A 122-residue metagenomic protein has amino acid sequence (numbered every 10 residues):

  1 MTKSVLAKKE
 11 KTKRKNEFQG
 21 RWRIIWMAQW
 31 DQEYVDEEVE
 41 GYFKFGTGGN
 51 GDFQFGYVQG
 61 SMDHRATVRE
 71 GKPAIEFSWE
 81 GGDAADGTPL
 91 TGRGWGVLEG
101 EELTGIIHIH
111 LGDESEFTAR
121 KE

Functional and structural regions predicted by a protein language model:
M1-N50, Y57-Q59, R65-A74, E80 (+2 more regions): Amphipathic/hydrophobic helical signal segments and adjacent flexible N-terminal regions that mediate secretion
Q32-E33, A85-G87, L111: Short glycine/serine/proline-enriched coil/turn segments at secondary-structure junctions
G51, G92-G96, G105: Small side chains
S61-D63, L90-T91: Short structured motifs
A74-W95: An anionic, turn-rich surface loop/hairpin at beta-sheet edges that serves as a generic interaction/coordination patch
T104-G112: Short, exposed beta-strand-loop hairpins at the edges of beta-sheets in extracellular/periplasmic proteins
